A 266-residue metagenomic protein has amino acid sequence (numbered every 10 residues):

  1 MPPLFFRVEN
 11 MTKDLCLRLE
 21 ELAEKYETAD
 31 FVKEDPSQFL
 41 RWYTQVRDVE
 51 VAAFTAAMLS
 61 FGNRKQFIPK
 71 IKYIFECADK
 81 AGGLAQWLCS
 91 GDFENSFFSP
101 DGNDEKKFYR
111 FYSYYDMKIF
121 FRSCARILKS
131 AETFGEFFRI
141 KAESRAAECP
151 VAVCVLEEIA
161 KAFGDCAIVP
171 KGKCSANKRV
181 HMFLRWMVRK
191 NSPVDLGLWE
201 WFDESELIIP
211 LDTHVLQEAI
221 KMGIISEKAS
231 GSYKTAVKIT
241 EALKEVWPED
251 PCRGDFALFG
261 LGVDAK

Functional and structural regions predicted by a protein language model:
F5-K266: HhH-family (HhH-GPD) DNA N-glycosylase catalytic core used in base-excision repair
